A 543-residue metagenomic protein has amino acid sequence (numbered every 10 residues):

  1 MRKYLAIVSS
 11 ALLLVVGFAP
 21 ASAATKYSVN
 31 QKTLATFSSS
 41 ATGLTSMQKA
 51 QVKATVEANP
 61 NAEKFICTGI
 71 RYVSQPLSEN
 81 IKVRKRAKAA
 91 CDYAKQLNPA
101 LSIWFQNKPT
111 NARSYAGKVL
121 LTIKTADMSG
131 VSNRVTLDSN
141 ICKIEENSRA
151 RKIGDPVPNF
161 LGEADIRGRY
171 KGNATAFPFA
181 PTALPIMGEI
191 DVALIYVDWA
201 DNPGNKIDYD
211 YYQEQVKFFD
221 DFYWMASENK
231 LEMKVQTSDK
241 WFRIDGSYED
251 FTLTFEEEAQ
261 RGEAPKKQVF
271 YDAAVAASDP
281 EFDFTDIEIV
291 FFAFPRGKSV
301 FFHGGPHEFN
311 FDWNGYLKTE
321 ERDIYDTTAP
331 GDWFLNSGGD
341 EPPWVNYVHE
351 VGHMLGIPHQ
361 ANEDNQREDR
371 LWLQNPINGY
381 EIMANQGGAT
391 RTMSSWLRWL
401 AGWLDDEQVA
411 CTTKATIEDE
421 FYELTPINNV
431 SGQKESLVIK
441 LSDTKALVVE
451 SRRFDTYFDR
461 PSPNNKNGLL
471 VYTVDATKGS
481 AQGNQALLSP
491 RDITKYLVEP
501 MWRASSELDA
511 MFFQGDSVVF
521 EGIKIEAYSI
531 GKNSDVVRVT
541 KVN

Functional and structural regions predicted by a protein language model:
M1-V8: Bacterial N-terminal signal peptides that target proteins for export
L14-S22: C-terminal segment of classical bacterial N-terminal signal peptides
A24-T55, R71-L77, N133: Short, solvent-exposed beta-strand/turn patches at coil↔beta or beta↔helix junctions that act as interaction loops
A24-Y27, L34-A35, E63, T68 (+2 more regions): Periplasmic OmpA/Pal-like peptidoglycan-binding modules at the C-termini of bacterial envelope proteins
N61-F65, P99-L101, G188-A193, D283-V290 (+1 more regions): Loop/turn elements at helix/coil->beta-strand transitions in domains of secreted/extracellular proteins
T136-V348, N365, S517, K524-S529 (+1 more regions): Zn2+-dependent metallopeptidase catalytic core
E145-I153, K206, F309-S337, T416-N543: Non-catalytic C-terminal accessory/binding modules of secreted extracellular proteins
F284, G297-R460: Extracellular hydrolytic enzyme modules, especially secreted metalloproteases of the metzincin/thermolysin-like class
